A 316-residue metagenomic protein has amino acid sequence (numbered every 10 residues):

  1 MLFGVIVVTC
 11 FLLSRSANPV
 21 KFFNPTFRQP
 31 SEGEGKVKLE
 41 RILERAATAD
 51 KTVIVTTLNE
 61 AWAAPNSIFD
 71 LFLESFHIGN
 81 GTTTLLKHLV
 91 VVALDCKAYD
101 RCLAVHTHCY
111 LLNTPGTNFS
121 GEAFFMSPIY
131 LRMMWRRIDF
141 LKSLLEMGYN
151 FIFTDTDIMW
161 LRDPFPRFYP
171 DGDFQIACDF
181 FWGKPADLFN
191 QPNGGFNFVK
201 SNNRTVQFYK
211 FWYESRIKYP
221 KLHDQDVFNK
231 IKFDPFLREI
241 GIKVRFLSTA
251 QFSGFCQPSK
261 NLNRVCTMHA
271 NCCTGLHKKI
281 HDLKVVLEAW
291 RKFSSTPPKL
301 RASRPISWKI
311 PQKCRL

Functional and structural regions predicted by a protein language model:
M1-I68, L73-E74, G81-L85, A104-H108 (+2 more regions): Juxtamembrane luminal stem/stalk of type II transmembrane Golgi/ER carbohydrate-processing enzymes
V7, F198-L316: Catalytic core and acceptor-binding pocket of nucleotide-sugar-dependent glycosyltransferases
K38, V53, S67-L71, S75 (+4 more regions): Acidic, Ser/Thr-rich intrinsically disordered and amphipathic helical segments
R45-D50, C102-A104, L144-L145, F168-P170 (+2 more regions): Extracellular/periplasmic catalytic domains that process cell-envelope and extracellular macromolecules
S67, V91-M147: Active-site-proximal specificity loops/subdomain of glycosyltransferases
T84-V90, N150: Short active-site oxyanion
L111, R132-P192, F196-N203: GT-A fold catalytic core of metal-dependent nucleotide-sugar glycosyltransferases, centered on the diacidic
